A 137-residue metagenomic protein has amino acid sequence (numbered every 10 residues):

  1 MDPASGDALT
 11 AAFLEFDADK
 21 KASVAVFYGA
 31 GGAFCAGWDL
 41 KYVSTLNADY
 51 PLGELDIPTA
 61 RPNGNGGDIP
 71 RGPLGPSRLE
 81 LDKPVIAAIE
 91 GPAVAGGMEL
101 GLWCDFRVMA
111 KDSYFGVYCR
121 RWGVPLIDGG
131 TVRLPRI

Functional and structural regions predicted by a protein language model:
M1-G32, S44-D49: Conserved CoA-thioester-binding segment of acyl-CoA-metabolizing enzymes
S23, N47-P51, D112, G130-V132: Ligand-binding pocket scaffold of soluble enzyme catalytic domains
F27, D39, L100-G101: Hydrophobic/aromatic residues within transmembrane alpha-helices of multi-pass small-molecule transporters
G31-A33, G91-P92: Short glycine-rich anion-binding loops that position phosphate/pyrophosphate groups of nucleotides and phosphorylated
A36-W38, L134: Short helix- or helix-capping micro-motifs that position conserved polar/aromatic residues at function-defining sites
K41-Y50, F106-M109: A glycine- and small-aliphatic-rich helix-loop capping segment at beta-alpha/alpha-beta transitions that lines
D49-E80: Extended, non-globular alpha-helical segments
G72-D82, A87-A88, V94-I137: CoA-thioester-processing core
